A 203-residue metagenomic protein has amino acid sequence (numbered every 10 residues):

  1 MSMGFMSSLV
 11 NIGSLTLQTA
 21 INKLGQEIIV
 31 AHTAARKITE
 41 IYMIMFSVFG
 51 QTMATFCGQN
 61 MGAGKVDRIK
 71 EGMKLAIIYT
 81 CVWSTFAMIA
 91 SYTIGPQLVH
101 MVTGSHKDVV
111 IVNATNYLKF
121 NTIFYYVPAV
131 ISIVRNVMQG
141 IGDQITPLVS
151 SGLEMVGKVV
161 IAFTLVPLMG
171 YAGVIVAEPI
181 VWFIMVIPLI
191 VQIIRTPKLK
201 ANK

Functional and structural regions predicted by a protein language model:
M1, C57-I123, L165-K203: Short alpha-helical transmembrane segments in multi-pass integral membrane proteins
M1, L9, G13, F49-M53 (+5 more regions): Residue-level signal for transmembrane alpha-helical positions in Major Facilitator Superfamily
M1-T16, I21, I41, M45 (+5 more regions): Hydrophobic faces of transmembrane alpha-helices in multi-pass small-molecule transporters and flippases across diverse
M3, S7, L15, T19 (+6 more regions): Transmembrane alpha-helix boundary and packing residues in multipass membrane permease domains and related
S7, Q18, I44-S47, S91 (+4 more regions): Structural signal for membrane-spanning alpha-helices in multi-pass inner-membrane proteins, emphasizing helix cores
S8-K37, Q59, Q97-K107, T164-L168: Helix-terminus/linker motif at the lipid-water interface of multi-pass membrane proteins
H32-G95, P128-S150: Small-residue-rich hydrophobic transmembrane alpha-helices
S47-G50, F120-G140, T146-K158, V174-I190: Short runs within selected transmembrane alpha-helices of multi-pass transporters and secretion channels
